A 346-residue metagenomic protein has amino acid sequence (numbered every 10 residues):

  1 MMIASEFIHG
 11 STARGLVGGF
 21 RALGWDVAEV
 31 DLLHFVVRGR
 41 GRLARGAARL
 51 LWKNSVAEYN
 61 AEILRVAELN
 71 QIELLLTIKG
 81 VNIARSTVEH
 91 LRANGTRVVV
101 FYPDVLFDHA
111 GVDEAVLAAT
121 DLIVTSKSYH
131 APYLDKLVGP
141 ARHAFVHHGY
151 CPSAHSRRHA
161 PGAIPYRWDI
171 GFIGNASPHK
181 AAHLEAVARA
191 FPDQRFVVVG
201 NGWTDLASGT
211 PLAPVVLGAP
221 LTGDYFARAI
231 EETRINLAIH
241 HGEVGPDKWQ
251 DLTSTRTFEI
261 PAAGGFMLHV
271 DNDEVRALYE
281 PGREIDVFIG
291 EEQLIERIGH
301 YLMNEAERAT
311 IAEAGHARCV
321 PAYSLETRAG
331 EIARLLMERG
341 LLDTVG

Functional and structural regions predicted by a protein language model:
M1-A47, N54-L64, L69, K79-S86 (+1 more regions): Nucleotide-sugar donor-binding catalytic core of glycosyltransferases
H90-V105: Active-site proximal beta-strand in glycosyltransferases
P103, H148, I289-G290: Active-site donor-binding loop signature of nucleotide-sugar glycosyltransferases
S254, I285-E291, Y301-E305: Conserved acidic donor-binding segment of nucleotide-sugar-dependent glycosyltransferases
R276-R297: Change "using UDP/GDP/dTDP sugars" to "using nucleotide sugars
M303-L336: A charged, aromatic-enriched C-terminal amphipathic alpha-helix characteristic of glycosyltransferases across folds
M337-G346: Generic C-terminal helix-cap and adjacent flexible tail
